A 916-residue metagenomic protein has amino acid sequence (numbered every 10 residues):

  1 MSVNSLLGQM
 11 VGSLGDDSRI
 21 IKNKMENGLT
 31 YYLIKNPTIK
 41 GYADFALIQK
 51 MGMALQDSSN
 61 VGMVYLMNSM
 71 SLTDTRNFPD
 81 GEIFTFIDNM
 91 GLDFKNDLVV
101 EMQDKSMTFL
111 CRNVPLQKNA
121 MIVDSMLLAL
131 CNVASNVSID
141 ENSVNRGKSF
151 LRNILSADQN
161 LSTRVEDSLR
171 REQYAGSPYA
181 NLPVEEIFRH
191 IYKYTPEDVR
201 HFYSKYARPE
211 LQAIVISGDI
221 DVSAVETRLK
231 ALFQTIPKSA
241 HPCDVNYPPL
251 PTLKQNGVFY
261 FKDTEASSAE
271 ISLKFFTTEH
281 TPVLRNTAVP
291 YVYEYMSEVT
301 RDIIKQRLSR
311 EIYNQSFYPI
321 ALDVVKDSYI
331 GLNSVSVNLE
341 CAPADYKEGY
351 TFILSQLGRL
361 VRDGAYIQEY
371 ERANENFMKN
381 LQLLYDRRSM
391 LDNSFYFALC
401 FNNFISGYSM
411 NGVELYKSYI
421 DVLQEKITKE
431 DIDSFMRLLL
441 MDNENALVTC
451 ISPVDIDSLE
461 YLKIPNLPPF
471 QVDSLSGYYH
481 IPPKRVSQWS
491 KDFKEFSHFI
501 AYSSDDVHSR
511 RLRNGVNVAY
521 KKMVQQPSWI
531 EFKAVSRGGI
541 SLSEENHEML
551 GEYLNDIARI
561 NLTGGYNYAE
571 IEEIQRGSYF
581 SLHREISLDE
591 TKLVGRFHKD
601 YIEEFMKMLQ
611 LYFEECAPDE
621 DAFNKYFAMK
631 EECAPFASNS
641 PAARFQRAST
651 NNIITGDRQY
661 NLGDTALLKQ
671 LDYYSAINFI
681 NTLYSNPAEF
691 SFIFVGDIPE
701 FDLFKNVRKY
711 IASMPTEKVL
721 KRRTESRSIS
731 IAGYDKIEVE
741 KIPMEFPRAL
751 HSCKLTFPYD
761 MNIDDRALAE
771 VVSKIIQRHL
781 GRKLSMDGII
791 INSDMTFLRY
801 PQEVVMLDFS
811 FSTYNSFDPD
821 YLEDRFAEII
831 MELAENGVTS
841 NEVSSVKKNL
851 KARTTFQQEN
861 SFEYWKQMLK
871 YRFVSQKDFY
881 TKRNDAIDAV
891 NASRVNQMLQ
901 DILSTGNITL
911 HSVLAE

Functional and structural regions predicted by a protein language model:
V3-L33, A213-V215, I220-N286, P290-Y291 (+11 more regions): Proteolytic maturation boundary segments
L6, D44-N113, V165, A180-I187 (+7 more regions): M16/MPP (pitrilysin/insulinase) zinc-metallopeptidase core fold and M16-derived inactive scaffolds
G28, L47, Y65-M67, I87 (+28 more regions): Buried hydrophobic packing residues in well-ordered domains
L33, K50-D57, N68-T75, M107-A120 (+22 more regions): Second-shell loop/turn segments in exported
M70, A129, V133, I154 (+25 more regions): Generic, well-ordered alpha-helical scaffold segments in large soluble proteins
R76, I83-F202, D302-K305, N338 (+7 more regions): Acidic/histidine-enriched segments that form metal/cofactor-coordinating and catalytic pocket/exosite environments
L273, I320-G331, A344-G349, I353 (+5 more regions): A glycine-rich, aromatic-flanked flexible loop/lid motif
